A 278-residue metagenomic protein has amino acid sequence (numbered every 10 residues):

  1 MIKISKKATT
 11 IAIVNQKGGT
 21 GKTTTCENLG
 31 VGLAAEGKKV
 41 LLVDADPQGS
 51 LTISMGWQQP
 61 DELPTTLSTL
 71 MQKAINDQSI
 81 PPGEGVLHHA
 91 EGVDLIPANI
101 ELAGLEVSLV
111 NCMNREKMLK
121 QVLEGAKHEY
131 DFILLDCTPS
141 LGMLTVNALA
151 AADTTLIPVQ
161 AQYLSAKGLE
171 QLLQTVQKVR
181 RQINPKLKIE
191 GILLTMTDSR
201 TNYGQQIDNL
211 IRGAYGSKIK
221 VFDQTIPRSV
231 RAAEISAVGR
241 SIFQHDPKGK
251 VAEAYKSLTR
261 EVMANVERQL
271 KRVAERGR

Functional and structural regions predicted by a protein language model:
M1-R278: P-loop NTP-binding core
